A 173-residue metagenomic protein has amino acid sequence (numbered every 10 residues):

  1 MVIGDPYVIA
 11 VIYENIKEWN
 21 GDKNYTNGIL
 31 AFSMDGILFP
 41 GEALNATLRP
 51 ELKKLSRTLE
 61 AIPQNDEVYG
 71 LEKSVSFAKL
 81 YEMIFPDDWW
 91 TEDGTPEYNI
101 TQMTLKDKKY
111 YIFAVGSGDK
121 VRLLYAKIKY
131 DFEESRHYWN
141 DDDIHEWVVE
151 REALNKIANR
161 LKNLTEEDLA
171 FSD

Functional and structural regions predicted by a protein language model:
M1-W89: N-terminal low-complexity, intrinsically disordered segments
D5-E18, Y110-A114, V121-L124, H137 (+1 more regions): Generic preference for hydrophobic/aromatic residues in regular secondary structure cores
V11, K17, F85, Q102 (+3 more regions): Generic alpha-helical secondary structure signal
G21, T91-E92, D141, V149: Intrinsic disorder/low-complexity segments enriched in polar/charged and small flexible residues
N24, G94-T95, I144, E152: Intrinsically disordered, low-complexity regulatory segments enriched in acidic/serine/proline/glutamine/glycine
M34, L38, T95-E97, H137-N140 (+1 more regions): A near-ubiquitous, low-amplitude feature marking generic local secondary-structure context
L71-R122: An exposed acidic His-Trp-rich patch
G116-D173: Mixed-charge, glycine-accented linear interaction segment located at domain edges/termini
